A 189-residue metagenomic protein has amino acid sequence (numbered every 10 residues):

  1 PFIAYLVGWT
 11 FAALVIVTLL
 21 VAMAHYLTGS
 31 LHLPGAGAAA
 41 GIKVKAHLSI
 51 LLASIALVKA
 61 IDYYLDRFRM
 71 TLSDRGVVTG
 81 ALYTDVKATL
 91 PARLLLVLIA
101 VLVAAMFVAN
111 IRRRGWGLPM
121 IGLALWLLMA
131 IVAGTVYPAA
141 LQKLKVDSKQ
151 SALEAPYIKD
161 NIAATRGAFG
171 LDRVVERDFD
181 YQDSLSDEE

Functional and structural regions predicted by a protein language model:
P1-A164, F169-D172, D183-E188: Contiguous transmembrane helix-bundle modules in multi-pass membrane proteins
V175-Y181: Short coil/turn segments at secondary-structure boundaries
